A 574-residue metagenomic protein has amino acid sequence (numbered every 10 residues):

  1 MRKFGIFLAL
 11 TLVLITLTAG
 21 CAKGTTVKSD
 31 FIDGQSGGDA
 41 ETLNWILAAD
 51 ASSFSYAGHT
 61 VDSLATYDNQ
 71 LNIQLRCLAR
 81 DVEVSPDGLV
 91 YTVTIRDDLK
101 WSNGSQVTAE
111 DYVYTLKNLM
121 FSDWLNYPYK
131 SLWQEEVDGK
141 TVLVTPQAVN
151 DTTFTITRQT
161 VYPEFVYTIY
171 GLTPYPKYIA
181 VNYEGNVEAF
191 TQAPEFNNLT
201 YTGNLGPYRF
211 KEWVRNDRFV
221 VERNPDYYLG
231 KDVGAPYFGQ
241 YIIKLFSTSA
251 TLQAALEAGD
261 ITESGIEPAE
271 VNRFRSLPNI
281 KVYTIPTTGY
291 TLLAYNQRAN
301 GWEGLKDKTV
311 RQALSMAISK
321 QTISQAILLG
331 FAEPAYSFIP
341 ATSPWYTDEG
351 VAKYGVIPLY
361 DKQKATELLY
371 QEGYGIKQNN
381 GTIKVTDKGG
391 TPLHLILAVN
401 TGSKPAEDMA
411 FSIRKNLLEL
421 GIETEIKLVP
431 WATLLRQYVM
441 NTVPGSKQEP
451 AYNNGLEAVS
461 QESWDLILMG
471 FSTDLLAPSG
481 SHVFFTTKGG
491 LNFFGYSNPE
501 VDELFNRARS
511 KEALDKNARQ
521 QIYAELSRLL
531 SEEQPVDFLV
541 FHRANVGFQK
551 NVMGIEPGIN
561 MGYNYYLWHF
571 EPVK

Functional and structural regions predicted by a protein language model:
G34-P86, K117, G203: N-terminal lobe/hinge region of extracytoplasmic solute-binding protein
N69, L172-P236, Q240, A258 (+2 more regions): Gly/Pro-rich hinge or "lid" segments in bacterial periplasmic/extracellular proteins
R80-L125, T155, G304-L305, R311: Aromatic- and charge-enriched surface segment that lines or borders ligand/interaction sites
L132-N186, V214: Surface-exposed binding/hinge segments that line and control ligand-binding clefts or catalytic entry sites
P194-L199, D226-F274, E423-E425: Ligand-site clamp/hinge motif
E222, K306-K415, E419-L420, S497-E500 (+1 more regions): Append "and occasionally in soluble cytosolic enzymes with long acidic Gly/Pro-rich linkers
E425-L435, K447-S463, I467-Q549, P572-K574: Extracytoplasmic/peripheral linker and loop segments enriched in polar/acidic and small residues with frequent Thr/Pro
V546-K574: Long beta-strand-rich cores associated with HINT superfamily self-processing modules
